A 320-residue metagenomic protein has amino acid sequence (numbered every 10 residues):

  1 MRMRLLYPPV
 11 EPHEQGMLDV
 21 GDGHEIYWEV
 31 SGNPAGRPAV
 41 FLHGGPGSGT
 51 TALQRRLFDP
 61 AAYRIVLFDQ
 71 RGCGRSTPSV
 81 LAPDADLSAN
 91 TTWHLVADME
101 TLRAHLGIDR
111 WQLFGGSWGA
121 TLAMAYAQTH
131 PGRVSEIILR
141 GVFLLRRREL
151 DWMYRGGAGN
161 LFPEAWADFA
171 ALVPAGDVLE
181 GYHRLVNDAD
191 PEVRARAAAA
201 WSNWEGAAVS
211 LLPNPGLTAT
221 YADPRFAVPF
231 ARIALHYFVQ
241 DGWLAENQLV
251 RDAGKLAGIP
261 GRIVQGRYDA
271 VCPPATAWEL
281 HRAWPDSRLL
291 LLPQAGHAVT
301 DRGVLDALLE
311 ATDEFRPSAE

Functional and structural regions predicted by a protein language model:
R4-I26, A234: N-terminal cap/lid segment of alpha/beta-hydrolase-fold proteins
G21-S79: Conserved HGGG/HGGXW glycine-rich cap/lid loop of the alpha/beta-hydrolase fold
W93-W111: Conserved acidic catalytic loop of the alpha/beta-hydrolase fold
D109-R148: Conserved hydrolase catalytic core segment
G132-G181: A catalytic-pocket lid/entrance helix-loop region that shapes and gates access to the active site across common
L256-A257, I263-Q265: Short beta-strand/loop motif that positions the catalytic acidic residue of the alpha/beta-hydrolase fold
A270-T276: Conserved alpha/beta-hydrolase "acid-adjacent" motif
S287-E320: Catalytic active-site module of serine/aspartate enzymes centered on a nucleophile-bearing elbow/loop
